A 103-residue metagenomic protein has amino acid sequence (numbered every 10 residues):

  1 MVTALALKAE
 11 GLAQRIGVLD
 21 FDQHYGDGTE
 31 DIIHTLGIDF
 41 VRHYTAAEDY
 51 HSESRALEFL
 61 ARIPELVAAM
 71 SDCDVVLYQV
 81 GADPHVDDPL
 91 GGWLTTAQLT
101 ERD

Functional and structural regions predicted by a protein language model:
M1-D103: A general "terminal functional-core" signal
